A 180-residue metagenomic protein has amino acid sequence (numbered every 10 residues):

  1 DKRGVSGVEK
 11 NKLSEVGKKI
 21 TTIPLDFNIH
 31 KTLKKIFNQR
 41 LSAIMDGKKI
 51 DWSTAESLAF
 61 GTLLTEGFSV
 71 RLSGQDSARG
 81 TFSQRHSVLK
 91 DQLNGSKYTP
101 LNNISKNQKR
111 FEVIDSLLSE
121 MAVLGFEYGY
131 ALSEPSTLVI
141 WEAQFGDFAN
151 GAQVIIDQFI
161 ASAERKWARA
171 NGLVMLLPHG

Functional and structural regions predicted by a protein language model:
D1-G180: Flexible, glycine-rich loop/tail regions that form catalytic "lids" or insertion modules at the edges of active sites
